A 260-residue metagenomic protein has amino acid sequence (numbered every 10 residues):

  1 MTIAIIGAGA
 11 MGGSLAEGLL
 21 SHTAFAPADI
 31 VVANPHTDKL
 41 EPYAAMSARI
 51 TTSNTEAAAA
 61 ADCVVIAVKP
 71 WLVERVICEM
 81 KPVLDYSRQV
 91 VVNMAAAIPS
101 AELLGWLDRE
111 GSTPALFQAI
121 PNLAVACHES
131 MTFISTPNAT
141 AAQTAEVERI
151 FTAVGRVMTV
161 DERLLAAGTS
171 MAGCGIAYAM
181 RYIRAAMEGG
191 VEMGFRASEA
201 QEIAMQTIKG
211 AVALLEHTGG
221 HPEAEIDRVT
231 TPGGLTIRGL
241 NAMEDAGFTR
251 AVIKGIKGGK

Functional and structural regions predicted by a protein language model:
M1-T52, E56-A59, E129, V191-M193: NAD(P)+-binding Rossmann beta1-loop-alpha1 motif at the extreme N-terminus of oxidoreductases
A26-D29, S87-Q89, P114, S198: Short acidic capping loops at alpha-helix termini that bridge into adjacent secondary structure
T37, M46, N54-A59, C63-I134: Rossmann-like NAD(P)(H) cofactor-binding subdomain of soluble oxidoreductases
E102, W106-A115, M131-A167, Y178-H217 (+1 more regions): Internal alpha-helical scaffold of NAD(P)-dependent oxidoreductase catalytic cores
F117, L165-S170, P222-D227: Short pre-catalytic strand/loop immediately N-terminal to key active-site residues, enriched for Gly-Thr
M205-K260: NAD(P)-dependent Rossmann-like dehydrogenase/reductase catalytic/cofactor-binding core
